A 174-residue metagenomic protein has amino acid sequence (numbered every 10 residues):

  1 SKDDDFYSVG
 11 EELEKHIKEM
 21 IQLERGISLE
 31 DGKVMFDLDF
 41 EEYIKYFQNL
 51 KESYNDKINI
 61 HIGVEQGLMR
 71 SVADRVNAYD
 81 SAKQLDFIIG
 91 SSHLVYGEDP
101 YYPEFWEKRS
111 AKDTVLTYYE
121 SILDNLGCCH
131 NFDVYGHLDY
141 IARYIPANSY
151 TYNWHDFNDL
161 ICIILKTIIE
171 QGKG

Functional and structural regions predicted by a protein language model:
S1-D99, P103-L116: A metal-dependent hydrolase metal-coordination microenvironment
Q66, Q84-L85, I89-G174: Domain-core and long-helix interface of multi-subunit machines
